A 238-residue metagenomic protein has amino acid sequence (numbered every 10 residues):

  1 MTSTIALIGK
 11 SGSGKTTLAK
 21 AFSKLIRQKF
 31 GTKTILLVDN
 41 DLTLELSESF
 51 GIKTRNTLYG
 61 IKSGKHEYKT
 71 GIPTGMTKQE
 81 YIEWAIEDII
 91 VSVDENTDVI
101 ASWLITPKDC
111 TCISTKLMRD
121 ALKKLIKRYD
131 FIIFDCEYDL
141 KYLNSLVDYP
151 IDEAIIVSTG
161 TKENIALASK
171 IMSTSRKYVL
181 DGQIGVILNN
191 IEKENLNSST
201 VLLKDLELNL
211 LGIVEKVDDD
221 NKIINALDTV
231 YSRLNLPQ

Functional and structural regions predicted by a protein language model:
M1-T4, Q238: Acidic-aromatic/histidine active-site loop/patch
T4, I35-L37, T97-V99, L210-I213: Conserved beta-strand scaffold positions in the cores of enzyme catalytic domains, especially in NTP/NDP-utilizing
T4-Q79, F131: Walker A/P-loop NTP-binding active-site region of P-loop NTPases, recognizing the glycine-rich GxxxxGKT/S
K10, N40-D41, S102-L104, C136-E137 (+1 more regions): Fold-independent oxyanion-binding glycine-rich loops and adjacent beta-strand/coil segments at enzyme active sites
G14-T16, P107-T111, N221: A generic structural signal for short coil/turn motifs at secondary-structure boundaries
I82-D88, V93, V99-C136: Cytosolic-facing regulatory segments adjacent to core modules
S114-I213, D219: Conserved catalytic-core segment of NTP-binding enzymes
K222-L227: C-terminal boundary of histidine-terminating zinc-finger modules
